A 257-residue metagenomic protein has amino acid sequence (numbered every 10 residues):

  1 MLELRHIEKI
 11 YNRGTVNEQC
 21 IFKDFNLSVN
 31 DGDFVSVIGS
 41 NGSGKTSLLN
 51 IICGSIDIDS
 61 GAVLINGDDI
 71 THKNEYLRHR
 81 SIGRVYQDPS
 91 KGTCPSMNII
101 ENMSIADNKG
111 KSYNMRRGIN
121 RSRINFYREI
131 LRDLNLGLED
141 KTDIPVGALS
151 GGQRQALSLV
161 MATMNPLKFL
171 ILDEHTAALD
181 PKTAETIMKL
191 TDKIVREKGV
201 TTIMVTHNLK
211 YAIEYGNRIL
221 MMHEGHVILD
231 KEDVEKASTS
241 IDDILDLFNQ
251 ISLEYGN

Functional and structural regions predicted by a protein language model:
M1, I10-D24, N74: A short, flexible loop at the N-terminus of ABC-type nucleotide-binding domains that lies
I38-S40: The feature captures the beta-strand-to-loop junction immediately N-terminal to the Walker
C53: Helix-to-loop junction immediately C-terminal to a conserved catalytic motif
G61-D69, L229-K231: Conserved ABC transporter NBD signature motif
D69-G83, K91, Y113-N114, N120 (+1 more regions): ABC ATPase NBD coupling module
A162-T163: ABC ATPase C-loop
T206-H207: H-loop/switch region of ABC-family ATPase nucleotide-binding domains
H226-Q250: Conserved beta-strand-loop-alpha-helix hinge in the C-terminal portion of ABC ATPase nucleotide-binding domains
